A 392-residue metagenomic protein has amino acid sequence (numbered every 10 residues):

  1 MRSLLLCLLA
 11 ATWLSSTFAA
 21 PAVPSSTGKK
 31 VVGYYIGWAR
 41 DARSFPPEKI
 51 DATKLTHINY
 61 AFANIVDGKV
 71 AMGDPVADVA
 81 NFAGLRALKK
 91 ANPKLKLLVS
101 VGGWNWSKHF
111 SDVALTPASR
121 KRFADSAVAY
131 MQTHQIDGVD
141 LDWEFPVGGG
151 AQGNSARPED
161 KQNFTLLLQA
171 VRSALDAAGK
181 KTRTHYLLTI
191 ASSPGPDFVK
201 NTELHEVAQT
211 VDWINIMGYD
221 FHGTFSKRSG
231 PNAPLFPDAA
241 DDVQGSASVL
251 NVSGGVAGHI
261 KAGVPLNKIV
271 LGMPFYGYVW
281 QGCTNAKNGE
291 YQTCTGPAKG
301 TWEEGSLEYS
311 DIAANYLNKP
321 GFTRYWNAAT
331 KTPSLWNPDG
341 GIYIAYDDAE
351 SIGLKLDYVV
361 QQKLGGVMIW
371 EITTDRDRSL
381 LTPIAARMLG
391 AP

Functional and structural regions predicted by a protein language model:
L6-S16: Bacterial N-terminal signal peptides
V23-M131, E159, L168-A170, T293-T295 (+2 more regions): Glycan-recognition patch characteristic of GH18 chitinases/ENGases and related GlcNAc/peptidoglycan-binding proteins
Y35-G37, F62, V99-G103, W143-F145 (+4 more regions): A cross-domain feature marking catalytic cores of carbohydrate-active enzymes and several ubiquitous metabolic/repair
G37-K54, L115-Q132, P196-E206, V252-V256 (+1 more regions): Short, acidic/polar
I58, V99, L141, V171 (+4 more regions): Conserved, mostly hydrophobic/aromatic
K69-V79, P146-I312: Substrate-binding surface in catalytic domains of secreted glycosidases
S126-P158: Active-site groove signature of glycoside hydrolases
L317-P392: Extracellular low-complexity, Gly/Ser/Thr-rich intrinsically disordered linkers and protease-sensitive activation/hinge
